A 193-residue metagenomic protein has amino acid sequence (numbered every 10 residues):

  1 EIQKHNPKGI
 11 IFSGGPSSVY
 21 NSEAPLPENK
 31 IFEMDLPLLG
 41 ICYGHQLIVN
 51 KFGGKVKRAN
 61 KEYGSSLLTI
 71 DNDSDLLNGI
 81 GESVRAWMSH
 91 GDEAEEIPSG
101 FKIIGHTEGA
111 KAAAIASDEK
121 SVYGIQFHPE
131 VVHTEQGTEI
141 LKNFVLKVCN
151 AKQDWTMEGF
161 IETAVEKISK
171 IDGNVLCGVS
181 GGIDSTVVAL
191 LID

Functional and structural regions predicted by a protein language model:
E1-F12, S18-V19, L26, F32-M34 (+2 more regions): RNA-binding accessory domains that recognize and position tRNA/RNA substrates
